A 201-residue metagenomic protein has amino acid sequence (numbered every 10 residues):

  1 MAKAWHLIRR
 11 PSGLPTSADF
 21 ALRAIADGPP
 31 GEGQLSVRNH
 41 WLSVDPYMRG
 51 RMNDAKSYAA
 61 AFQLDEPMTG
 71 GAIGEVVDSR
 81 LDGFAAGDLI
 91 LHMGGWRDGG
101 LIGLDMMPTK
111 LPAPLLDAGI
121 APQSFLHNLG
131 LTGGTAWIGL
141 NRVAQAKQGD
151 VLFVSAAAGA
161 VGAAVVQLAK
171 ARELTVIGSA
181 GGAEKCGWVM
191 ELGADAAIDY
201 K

Functional and structural regions predicted by a protein language model:
M1-W5, L35: Short structural boundary motif marking the start of a folded domain
A4-H6, V76-D78, G87-I90, V176-A180: Short, hydrophobic beta-strand segments that form beta-sheet elements in well-ordered domains
L7-G13, L42-V44: Short polar catalytic/cofactor-binding loops
P15-A26: Short glycine/threonine/proline-enriched tight-turn/helix- or strand-capping micro-motif at secondary-structure
A26-V44, M52-W96: Glycine-rich beta-strand-centered segment in the early N-terminal region that forms part of a ligand/cofactor-binding
G70-E75, G83-A156: NAD(P)H dinucleotide-binding glycine-rich loop of Rossmann-like/cofactor-binding domains, especially the beta1-alpha1
G130-K201: Mid-domain Rossmann-like dinucleotide-binding core that forms the NAD(H)/NADP(H) cofactor-binding site
